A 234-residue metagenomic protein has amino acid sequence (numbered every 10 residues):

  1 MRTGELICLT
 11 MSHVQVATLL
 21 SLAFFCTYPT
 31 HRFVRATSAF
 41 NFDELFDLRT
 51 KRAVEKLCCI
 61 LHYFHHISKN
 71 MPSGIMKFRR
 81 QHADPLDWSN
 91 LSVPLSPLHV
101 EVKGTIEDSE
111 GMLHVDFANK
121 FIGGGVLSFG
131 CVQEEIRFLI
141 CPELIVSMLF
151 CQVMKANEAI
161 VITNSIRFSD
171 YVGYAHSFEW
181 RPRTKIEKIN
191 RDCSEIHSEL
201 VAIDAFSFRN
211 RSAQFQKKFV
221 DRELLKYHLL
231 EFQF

Functional and structural regions predicted by a protein language model:
M1-F234: Macrodomain-like recognition of ADP-ribose-binding/processing modules
